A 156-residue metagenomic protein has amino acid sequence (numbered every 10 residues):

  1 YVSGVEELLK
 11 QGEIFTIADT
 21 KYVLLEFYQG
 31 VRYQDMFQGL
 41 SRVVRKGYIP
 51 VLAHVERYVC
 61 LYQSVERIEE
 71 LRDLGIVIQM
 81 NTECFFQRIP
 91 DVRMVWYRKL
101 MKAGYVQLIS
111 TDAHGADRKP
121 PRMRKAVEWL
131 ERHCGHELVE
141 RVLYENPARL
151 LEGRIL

Functional and structural regions predicted by a protein language model:
Y1-I76: Extended substrate/RNA-proximal surfaces in nucleic-acid metabolism proteins
Y1-V2, Y28-G30, V55-Y58, N81-Q87 (+2 more regions): Active-site beta-loop-alpha junctions enriched in small/polar residues
G39, R67-L71, W96-L100, A126-L130: A general structural detector for well-ordered alpha-helical segments in enzyme core domains, enriched
I78-Q79, R93-M94: A C-terminal functional module that forms or caps the active site or interfaces directly with catalytic machinery
F86-I89, D117-P121, L151: Short active-site-adjacent structural elements
P90-R93, G135-H136: Glycine-centered helix-coil hinge/cap
Y105-P121: Short acidic/histidine-rich active-site segments
M123-L156: Mid-to-C-terminal alpha-helical segments outside catalytic/metal-binding sites
